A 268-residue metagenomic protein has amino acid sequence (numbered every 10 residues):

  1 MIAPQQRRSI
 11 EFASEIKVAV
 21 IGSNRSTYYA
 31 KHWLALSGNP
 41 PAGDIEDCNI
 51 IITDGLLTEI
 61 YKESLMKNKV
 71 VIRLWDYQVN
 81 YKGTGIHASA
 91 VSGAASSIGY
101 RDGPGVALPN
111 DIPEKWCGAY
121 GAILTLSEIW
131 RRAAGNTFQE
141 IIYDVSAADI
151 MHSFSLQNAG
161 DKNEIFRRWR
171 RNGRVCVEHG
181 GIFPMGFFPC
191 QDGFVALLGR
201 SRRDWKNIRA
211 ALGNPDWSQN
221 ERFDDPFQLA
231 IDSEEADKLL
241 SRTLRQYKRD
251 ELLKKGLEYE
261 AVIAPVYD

Functional and structural regions predicted by a protein language model:
I2-D44, I52-V195, G199: Active-site-adjacent "lid/gating" segments in soluble enzymes
I21-G22, P40-P41, P184-I263: Aromatic-enriched alpha-helical interface/lid elements that frame and gate functional surfaces
C48: An anion/phosphate-binding loop that grips the pyrophosphate of nucleotide cofactors and donors
V266-D268: Conserved PLP-binding catalytic core of the aspartate aminotransferase-like
